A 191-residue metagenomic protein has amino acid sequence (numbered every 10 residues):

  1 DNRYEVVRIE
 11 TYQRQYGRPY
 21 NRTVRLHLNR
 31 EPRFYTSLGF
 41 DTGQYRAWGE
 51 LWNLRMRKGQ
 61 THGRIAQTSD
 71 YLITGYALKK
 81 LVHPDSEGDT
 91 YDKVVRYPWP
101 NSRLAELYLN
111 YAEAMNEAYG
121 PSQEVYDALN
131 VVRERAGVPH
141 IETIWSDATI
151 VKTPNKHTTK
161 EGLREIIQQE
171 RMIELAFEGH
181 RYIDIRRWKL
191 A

Functional and structural regions predicted by a protein language model:
D1-A191: Acidic/polar-rich alpha-helix caps and helix-coil junctions
